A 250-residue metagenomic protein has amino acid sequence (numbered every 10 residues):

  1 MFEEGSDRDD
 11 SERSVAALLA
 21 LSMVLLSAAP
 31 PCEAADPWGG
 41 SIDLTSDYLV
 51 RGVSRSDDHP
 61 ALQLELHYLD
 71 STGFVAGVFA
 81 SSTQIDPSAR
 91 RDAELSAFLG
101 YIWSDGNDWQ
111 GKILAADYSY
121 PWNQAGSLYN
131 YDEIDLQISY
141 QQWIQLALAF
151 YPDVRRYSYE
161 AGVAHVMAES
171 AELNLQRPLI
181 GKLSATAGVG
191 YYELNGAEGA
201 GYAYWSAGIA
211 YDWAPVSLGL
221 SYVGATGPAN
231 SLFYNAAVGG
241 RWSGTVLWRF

Functional and structural regions predicted by a protein language model:
M1-P37: Cleavable N-terminal export/targeting peptides
C32-D86: Short glycine/proline- and aromatic-enriched beta-strand/turn motifs that initiate or cap beta-hairpins
W38-G40, T72-V78, N107-I113, Q142-L148 (+2 more regions): Repeated loop/turn-to-beta-strand initiation elements of outer-membrane beta-barrel proteins
L44-V50, D70, A80-Q84, W103 (+7 more regions): Transmembrane beta-strands of outer-membrane beta-barrel pores
D58-L62, R91-L95, W109, L128-I134 (+4 more regions): Residues that define the transmembrane beta-barrel architecture of outer-membrane proteins
E65-H67, F98-G100, D135-Q137, S170-Q176 (+2 more regions): Outer-membrane beta-barrel architecture
A125-L194, Y222: Detector for outer-membrane/organellar transmembrane beta-barrel domains, recognizing the amphipathic beta-strand
R177, A207-V216, Y222, A236-F250: Outer-membrane beta-barrel "beta-signal"
